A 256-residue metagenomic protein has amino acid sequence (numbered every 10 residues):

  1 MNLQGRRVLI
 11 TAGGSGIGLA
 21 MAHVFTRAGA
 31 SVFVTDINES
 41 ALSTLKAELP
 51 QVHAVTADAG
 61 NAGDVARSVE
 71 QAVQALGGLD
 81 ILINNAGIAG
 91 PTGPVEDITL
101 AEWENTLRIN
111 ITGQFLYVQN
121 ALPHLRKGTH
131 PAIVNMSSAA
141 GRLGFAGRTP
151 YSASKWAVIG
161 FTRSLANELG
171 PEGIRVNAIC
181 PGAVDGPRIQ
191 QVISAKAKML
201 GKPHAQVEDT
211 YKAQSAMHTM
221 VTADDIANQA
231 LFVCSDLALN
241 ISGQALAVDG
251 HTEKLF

Functional and structural regions predicted by a protein language model:
N2, A89-T92, L143, A230-L231 (+1 more regions): Short C-terminal tail/terminal secondary-structure segment of NAD(P)H-dependent dehydrogenase/reductase domains
G14-S15: Conserved glycine-rich cofactor-binding loop
G93-V95, T99-L107, Y211: Substrate-binding pocket helix/loop in short-chain dehydrogenase/reductase
V118, S154, T162: Active-site helix of classical SDR
S138: Residue(s) in the substrate-gating loop at a strand-loop-helix junction that position the organic substrate next
G170, R175, I241-G243: Short, small/polar-rich loop/turn modules that mediate ligand/substrate recognition or access, typified
A178, G186, K202-L237, I241 (+1 more regions): C-terminal helical subdomain
